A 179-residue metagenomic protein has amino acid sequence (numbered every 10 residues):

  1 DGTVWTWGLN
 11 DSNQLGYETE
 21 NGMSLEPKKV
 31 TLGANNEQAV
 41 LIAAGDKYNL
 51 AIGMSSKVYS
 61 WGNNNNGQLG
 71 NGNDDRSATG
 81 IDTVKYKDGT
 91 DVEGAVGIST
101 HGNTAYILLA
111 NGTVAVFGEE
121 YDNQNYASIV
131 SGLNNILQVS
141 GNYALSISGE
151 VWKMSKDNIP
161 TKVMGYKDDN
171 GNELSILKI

Functional and structural regions predicted by a protein language model:
D1-I179: Eukaryote-biased RCC1-like beta-propeller repeat architecture
